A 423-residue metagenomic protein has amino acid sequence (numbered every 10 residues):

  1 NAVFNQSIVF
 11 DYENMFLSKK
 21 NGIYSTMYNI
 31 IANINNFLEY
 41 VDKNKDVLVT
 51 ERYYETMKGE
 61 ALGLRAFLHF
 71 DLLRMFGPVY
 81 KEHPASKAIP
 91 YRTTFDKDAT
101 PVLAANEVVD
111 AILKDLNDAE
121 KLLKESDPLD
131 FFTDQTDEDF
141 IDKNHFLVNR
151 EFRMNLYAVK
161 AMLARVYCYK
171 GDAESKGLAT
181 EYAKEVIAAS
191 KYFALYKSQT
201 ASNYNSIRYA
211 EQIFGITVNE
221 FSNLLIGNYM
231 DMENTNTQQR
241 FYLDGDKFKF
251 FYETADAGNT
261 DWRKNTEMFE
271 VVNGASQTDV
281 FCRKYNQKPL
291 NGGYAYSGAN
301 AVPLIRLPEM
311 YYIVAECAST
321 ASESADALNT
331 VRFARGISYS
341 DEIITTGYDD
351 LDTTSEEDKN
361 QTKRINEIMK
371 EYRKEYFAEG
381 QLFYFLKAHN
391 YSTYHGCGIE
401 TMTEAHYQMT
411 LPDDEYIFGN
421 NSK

Functional and structural regions predicted by a protein language model:
A2-F76, D98-E107, L116, K121-L123 (+4 more regions): Conserved, well-structured interaction surfaces
I31-I34, V109, L116, K176 (+3 more regions): Inward-facing hydrophobic residues that define packing positions of alpha-helical scaffold repeats
K43-E55, L122-E151: Flexible helix-coil transition and linker loops at the boundaries of alpha-helical arrays
L73-Y80, D127, Y169-A173, S322: Short coil/turn linking the two alpha-helices of tandem helical-hairpin repeats
F140, K370-A388: Bilobed periplasmic-binding protein-like "clamshell/Venus-flytrap" ligand-binding domains
L147, R153-M154, G171, L178-L307 (+9 more regions): Hydrophobic-face positions in mid-chain alpha helices that act as interaction patches
S324-S338: Active/binding-pocket-proximal capping segment
